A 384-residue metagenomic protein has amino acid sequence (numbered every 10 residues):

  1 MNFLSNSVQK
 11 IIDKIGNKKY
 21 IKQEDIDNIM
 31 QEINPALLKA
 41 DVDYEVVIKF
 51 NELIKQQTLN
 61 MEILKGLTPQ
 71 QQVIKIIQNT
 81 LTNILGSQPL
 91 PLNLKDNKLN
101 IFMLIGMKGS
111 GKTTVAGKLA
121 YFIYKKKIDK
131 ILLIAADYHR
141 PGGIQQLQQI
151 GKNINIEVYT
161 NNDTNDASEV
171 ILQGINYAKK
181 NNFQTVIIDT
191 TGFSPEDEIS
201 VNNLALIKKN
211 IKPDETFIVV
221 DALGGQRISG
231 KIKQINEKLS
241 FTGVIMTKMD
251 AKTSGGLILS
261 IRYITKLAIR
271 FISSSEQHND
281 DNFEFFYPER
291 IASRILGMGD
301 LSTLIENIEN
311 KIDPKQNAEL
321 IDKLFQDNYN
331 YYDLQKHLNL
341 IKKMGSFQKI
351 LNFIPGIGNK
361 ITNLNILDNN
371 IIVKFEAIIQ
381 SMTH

Functional and structural regions predicted by a protein language model:
M1-K19, I291, Q348-N352: Polybasic, Ser/Thr-rich amphipathic helices
N2-N6, E24-D27, Y44-I48, P141 (+4 more regions): Alpha-helix N-cap/helix-start motif at coil-to-helix transitions, marked by capping-box chemistry
S7-A136, G143-D163, V170-K179, Q184-I188: Primarily NTPase-proximal linker/entry elements flanking Walker-type ATP/GTP-binding cores
K18, D25, P91-D96, I105-K108 (+11 more regions): Replace "in large, NTP-powered and nucleic-acid-processing enzymes" with "in large, NTP-powered factors and other
D163-N165, A222: Short, acidic/glycine-rich phosphate-metal binding loop used to engage nucleotide
I171-I175, K179, F183, F193-K209 (+1 more regions): Conserved phosphate-handling catalytic cores of large alpha/beta enzymes
I188, I218, N352: Redox-cofactor binding/interface segments in oxidoreductases and associated redox assembly factors
F286-H384: Extended, compositionally biased non-globular segments
